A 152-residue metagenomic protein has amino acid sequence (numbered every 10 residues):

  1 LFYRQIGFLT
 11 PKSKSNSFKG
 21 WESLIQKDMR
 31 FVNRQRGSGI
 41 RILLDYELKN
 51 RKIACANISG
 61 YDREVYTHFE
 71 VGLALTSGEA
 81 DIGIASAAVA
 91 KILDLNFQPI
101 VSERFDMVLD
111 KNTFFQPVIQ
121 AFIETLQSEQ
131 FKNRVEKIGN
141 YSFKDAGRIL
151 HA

Functional and structural regions predicted by a protein language model:
L1-S13: N-terminal segment of the mature folded domain
Q5, L93-E124, D145: Periplasmic-binding protein-like
T10-F31: Flexible hinge/capping segments at coil-to-helix
E22, I40-R63: Ligand-binding cleft/hinge of the Venus flytrap
L24, L44, G72-T76: Hydrophobic residues within well-ordered alpha-helices
F31-Y46, E129-A152: Ligand-binding clefts/hinges and TM-proximal coupling segments of bilobed small-molecule sensing domains
I53-E79: A mid-sequence, solvent-exposed acidic-amphipathic segment
G72-V101: A ligand-binding cleft/hinge motif common to bilobed small-molecule-binding domains
